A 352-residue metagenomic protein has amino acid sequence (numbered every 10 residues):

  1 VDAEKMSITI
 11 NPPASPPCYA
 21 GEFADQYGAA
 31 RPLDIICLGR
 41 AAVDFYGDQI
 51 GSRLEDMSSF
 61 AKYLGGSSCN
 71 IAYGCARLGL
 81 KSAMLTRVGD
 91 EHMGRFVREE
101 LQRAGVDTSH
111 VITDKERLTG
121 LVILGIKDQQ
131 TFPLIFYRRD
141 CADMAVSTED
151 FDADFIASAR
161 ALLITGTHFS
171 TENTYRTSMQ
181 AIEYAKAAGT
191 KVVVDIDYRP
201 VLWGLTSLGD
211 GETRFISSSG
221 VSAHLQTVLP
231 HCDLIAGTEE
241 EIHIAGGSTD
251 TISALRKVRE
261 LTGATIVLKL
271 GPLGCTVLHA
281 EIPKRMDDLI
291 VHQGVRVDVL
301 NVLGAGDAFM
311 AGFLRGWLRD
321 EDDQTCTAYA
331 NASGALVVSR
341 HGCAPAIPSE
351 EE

Functional and structural regions predicted by a protein language model:
D2-D107, Q130, V146, D298-L300: Glycine-rich phosphate/adenosyl-contacting loop at the front of the ribokinase-like
D2-I36, E183-A187, G247-E352: Conserved phosphate-binding/catalytic region of the ribokinase-like
A30, F155-A157, V228-L229: A short, aliphatic-rich alpha-helical micro-motif
G51-S58, L208-E212, I290-Q293: Short glycine/proline- and charge-enriched loop/turn segments that cap or connect secondary-structure elements
C75, T238, G306: Short, conserved phosphate/pyrophosphate- and ester-handling motifs at nucleotide-, phospho-/glycolipid
K81-G166: Conserved N-terminal subdomain of the carbohydrate kinase-like
S82, T108, V192-V194, I266: Hydrophobic beta-strand scaffold residues
A161, T167-K257, A264, L273-C275 (+1 more regions): Conserved beta-alpha-beta core of the PfkB/ribokinase-like small-molecule kinase fold
